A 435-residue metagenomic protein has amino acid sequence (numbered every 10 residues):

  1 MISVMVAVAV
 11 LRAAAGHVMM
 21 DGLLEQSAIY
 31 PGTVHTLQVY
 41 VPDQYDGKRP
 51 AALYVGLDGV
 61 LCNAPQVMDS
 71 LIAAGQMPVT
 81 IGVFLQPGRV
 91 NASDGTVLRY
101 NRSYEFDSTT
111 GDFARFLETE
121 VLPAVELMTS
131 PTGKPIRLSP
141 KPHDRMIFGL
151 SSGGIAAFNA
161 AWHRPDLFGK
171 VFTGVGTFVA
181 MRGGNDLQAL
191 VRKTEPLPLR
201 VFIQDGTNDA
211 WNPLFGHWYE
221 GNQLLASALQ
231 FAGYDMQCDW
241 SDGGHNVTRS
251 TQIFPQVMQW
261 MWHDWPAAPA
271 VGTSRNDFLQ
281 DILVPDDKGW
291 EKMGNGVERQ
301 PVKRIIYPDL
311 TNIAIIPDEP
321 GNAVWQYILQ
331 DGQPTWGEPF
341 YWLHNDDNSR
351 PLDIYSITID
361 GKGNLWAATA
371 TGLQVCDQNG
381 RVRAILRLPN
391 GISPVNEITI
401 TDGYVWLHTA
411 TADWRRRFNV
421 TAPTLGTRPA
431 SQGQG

Functional and structural regions predicted by a protein language model:
A14-S274: Non-catalytic cap/lid and distal C-terminal segments of serine-dependent acyl enzymes
V271-K292: Blade/loop signatures of beta-propeller domains
W290-K292, G296-A314, H344-N364, A368 (+2 more regions): Beta-rich, blade/repeat-based domains predominating in secreted/periplasmic proteins but also intracellular
M293-G294, T335-W342, A384-L388, T427-G433: Beta-propeller fold detector
P317-N322, Q333, A367: Short, solvent-exposed loop/turn segments at conserved positions within beta-propeller repeat blades
E319, A370, A410-A412: Short loop/turn segments immediately following the C-termini of beta-strands
N322-V324, L373-V375, D413-R415: Structural signal for beta-propeller blades
Q326-Q333, F418-T427: Short loop/turn segments immediately following beta-strands, especially the blade-tip and inter-blade linker loops
